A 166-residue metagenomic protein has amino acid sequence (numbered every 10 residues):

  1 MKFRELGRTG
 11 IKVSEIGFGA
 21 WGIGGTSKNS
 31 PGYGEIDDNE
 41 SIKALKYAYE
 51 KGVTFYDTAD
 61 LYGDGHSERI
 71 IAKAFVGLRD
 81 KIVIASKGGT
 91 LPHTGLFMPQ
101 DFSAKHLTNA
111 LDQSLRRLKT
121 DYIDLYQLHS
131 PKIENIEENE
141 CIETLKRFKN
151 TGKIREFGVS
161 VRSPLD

Functional and structural regions predicted by a protein language model:
M1-V83, N150: N-terminal binding-site loop/beta-alpha segment at the start of enzyme catalytic domains that lines or forms
G17, G22, G88-T90, H129-K132 (+1 more regions): Short, flexible active-site-adjacent loop segments at beta-strand->alpha-helix junctions, enriched in small/polar
F18, T58, S86, L125-L128 (+1 more regions): Conserved beta-strand positions
S27, T94-D166: Glycine/proline-rich, positively charged, aromatic-decorated active-site loop/lid region on the catalytic face
Y62, H66, G88, R162-L165: Short beta->alpha linker loops
F75, G88, L145-F148: Hydrophobic positions in alpha-helices of CheY-like receiver
K81-T94: A short, structured active-site edge motif that brings together acidic residues
